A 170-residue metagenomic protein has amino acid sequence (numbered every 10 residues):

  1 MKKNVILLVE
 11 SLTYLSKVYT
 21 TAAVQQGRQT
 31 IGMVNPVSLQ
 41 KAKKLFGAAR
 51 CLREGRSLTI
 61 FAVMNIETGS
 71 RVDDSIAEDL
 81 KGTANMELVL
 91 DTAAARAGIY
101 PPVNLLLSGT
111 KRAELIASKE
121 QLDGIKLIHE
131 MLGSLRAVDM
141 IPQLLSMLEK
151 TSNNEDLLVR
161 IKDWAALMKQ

Functional and structural regions predicted by a protein language model:
M1-Q170: P-loop NTPase catalytic core
